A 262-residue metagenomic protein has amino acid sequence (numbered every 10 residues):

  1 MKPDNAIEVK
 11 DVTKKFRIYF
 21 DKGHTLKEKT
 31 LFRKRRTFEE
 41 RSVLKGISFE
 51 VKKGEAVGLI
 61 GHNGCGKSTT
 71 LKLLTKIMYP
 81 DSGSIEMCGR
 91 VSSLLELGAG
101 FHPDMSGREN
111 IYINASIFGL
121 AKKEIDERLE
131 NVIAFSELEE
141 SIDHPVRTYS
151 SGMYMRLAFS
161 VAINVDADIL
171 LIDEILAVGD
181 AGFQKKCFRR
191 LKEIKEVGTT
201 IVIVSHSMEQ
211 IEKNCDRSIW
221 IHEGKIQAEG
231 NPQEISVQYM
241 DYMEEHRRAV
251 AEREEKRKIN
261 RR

Functional and structural regions predicted by a protein language model:
M1-K45, P232-R261: Pre-NBD coupling/linker segments of ABC/ABC-like ATPases
K27-L31, Y112, E124-S141: Conserved ABC ATPase "signature" region
I60-H62: The feature captures the beta-strand-to-loop junction immediately N-terminal to the Walker
S205-H206: H-loop/switch region of ABC-family ATPase nucleotide-binding domains
K213-W220: Conserved catalytic segment of ABC-fold P-loop ATPases
E223-G224, Y239: Conserved ABC ATPase "signature" C-loop
